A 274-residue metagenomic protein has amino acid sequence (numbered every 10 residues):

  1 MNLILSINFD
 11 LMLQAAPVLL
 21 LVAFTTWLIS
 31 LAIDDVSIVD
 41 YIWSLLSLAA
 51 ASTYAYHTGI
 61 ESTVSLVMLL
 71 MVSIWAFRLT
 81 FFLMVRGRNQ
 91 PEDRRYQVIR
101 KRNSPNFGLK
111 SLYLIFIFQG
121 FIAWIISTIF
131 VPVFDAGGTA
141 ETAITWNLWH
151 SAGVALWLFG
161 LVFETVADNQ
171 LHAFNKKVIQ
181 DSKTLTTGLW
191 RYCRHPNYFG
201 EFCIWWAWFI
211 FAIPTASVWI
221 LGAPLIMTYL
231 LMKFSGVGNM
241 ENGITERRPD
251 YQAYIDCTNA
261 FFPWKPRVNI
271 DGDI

Functional and structural regions predicted by a protein language model:
M1-L5: Short, Lys/Arg-rich, polar N-terminal cytosolic tail immediately upstream of the first transmembrane signal-anchor
S6-A23, L46-L83, A123-I274: Hydrophobic transmembrane alpha-helices
M12, A16, S30-V39: A short N-terminal beta->alpha junction/helix N-cap motif
F24-D35, F81-R86: C-terminal ends of transmembrane helices
A32-I33, I117, V166, C193: Transmembrane helix irregularities
I33, I38-S47, P91-L114, K183-W190: Juxtamembrane helix-capping/reentrant segments at transmembrane boundaries
D35, S52-L66, M84-R102: Membrane-helix interface linkers and caps
L79-V133: Hydrophobic alpha-helical segments and helix pairs
